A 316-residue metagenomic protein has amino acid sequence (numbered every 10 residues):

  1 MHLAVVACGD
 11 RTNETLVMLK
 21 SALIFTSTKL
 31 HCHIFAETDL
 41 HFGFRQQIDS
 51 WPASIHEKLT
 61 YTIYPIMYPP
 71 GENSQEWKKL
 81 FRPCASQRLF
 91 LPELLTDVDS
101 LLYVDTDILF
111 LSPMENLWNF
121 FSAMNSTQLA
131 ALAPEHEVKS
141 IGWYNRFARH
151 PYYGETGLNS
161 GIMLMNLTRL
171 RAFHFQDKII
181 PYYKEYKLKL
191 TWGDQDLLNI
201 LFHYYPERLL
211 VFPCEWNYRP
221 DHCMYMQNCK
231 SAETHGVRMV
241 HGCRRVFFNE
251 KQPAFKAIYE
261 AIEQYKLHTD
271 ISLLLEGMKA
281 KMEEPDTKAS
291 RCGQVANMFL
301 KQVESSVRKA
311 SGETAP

Functional and structural regions predicted by a protein language model:
M1, V5-R11, Y153-P316: A glycosyltransferase accessory/donor-loop signature
H2-V5, A22, H31-I34: Hydrophobic targeting segments
R11-S27: Histidine-anchored nucleotide/phosphate-binding helix
H31-D39, A131-L132: Short internal beta-strands
T38-Q46, S140: Short, charged/polar "capping" segments at the starts of alpha-helices and the immediately preceding loops
G43-R45, D49-L94: Active-site-proximal specificity loops/subdomain of glycosyltransferases
I63-P69, P83-K139, G157, L164-M165 (+2 more regions): GT-A fold catalytic core of metal-dependent nucleotide-sugar glycosyltransferases, centered on the diacidic
T127-R149, K251-I258: A short, conserved beta-to-alpha structural element at the edge of catalytic cores that scaffolds binding
